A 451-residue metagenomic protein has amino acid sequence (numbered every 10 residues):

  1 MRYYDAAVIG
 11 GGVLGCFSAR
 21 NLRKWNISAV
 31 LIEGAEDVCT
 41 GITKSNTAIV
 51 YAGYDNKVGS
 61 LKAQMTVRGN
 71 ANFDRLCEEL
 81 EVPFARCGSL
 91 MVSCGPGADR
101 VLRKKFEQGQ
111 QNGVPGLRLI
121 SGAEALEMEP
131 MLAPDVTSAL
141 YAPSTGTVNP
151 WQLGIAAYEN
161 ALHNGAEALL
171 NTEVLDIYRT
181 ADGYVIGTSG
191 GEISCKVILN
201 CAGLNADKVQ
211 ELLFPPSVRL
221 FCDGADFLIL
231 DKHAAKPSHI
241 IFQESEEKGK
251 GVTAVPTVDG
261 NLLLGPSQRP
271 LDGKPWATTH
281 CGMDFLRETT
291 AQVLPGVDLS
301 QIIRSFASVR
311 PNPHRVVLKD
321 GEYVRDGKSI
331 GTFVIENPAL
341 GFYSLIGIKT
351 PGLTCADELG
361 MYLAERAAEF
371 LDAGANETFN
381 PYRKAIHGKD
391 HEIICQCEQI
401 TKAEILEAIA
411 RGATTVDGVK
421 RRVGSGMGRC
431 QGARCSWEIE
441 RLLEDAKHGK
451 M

Functional and structural regions predicted by a protein language model:
R2-L14: Beta1/beta-strand and adjacent pyrophosphate-binding region of the FAD-binding site in flavoprotein oxidoreductases
F17, I177-D182, T188-G265, R269-T279 (+2 more regions): Flavin-dependent oxidoreductases
R23-K44: Glycine-rich FAD pyrophosphate-binding loop
A48-M128, G251-V252: Dinucleotide-binding Rossmann-like beta1-alpha1 core, especially the glycine-rich loop that anchors the ADP
A63-V67, V92-V101, L140-E159, W276-C281 (+3 more regions): Short beta-strand to alpha-helix junction loop
L140-K196: Helical element adjacent to the flavin cofactor pocket in flavoenzyme catalytic cores
V258-D259, K274-I393, C397-A408, D417-G418 (+1 more regions): C-terminal catalytic lobe of FAD-dependent flavoproteins
T401-G412, A433-K450: Iron-sulfur (Fe-S) cluster-binding segments and ferredoxin-like electron-carrier domains, especially [2Fe-2S]
